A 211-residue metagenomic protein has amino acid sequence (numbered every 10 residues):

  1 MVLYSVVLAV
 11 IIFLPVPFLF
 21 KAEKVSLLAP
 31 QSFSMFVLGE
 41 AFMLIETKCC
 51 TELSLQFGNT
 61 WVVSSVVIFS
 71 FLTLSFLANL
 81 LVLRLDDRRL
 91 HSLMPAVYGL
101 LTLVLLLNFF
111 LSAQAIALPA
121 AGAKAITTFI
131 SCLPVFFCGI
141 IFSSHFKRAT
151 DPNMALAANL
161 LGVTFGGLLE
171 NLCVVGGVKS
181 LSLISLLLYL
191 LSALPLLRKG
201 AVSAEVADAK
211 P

Functional and structural regions predicted by a protein language model:
M1-P211: Alpha-helical transmembrane segments of multi-pass membrane proteins
